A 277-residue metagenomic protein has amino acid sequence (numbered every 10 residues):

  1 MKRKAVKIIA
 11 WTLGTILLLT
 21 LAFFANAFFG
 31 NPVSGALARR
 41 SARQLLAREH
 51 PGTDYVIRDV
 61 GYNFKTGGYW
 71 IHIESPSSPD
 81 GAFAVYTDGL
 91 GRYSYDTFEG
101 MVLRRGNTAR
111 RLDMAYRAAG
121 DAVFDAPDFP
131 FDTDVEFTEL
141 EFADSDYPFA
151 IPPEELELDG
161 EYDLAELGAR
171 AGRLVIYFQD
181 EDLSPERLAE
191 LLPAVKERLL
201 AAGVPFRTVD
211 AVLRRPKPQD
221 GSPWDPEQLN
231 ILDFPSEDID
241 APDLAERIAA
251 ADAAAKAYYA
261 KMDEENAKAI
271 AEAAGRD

Functional and structural regions predicted by a protein language model:
M1-V6: Short, Lys/Arg-rich N-terminal segment immediately upstream of the first membrane anchor
K7-N26: Hydrophobic membrane-insertion alpha-helices, especially the h-region of bacterial N-terminal signal peptides
F28-I57, R111-V123, L191-L200: Short, non-transmembrane alpha-helical segments in secretory-pathway proteins
G52-N63, A122-L140, G203-P218, E265-A274: Short glycine-rich, low-complexity/disordered patches
T53-T87: Exposed beta-strand-loop-beta-strand "reactive/processing" segments of non-cytosolic proteins
G81-L103: A short, surface-exposed beta-strand/turn
E99-L191: Non-cytosolic head/periplasmic domains of membrane-anchored proteins
E197-D277: Extracytoplasmic/luminal low-complexity segments enriched in Pro/Gly and acidic/polar residues that act as flexible
